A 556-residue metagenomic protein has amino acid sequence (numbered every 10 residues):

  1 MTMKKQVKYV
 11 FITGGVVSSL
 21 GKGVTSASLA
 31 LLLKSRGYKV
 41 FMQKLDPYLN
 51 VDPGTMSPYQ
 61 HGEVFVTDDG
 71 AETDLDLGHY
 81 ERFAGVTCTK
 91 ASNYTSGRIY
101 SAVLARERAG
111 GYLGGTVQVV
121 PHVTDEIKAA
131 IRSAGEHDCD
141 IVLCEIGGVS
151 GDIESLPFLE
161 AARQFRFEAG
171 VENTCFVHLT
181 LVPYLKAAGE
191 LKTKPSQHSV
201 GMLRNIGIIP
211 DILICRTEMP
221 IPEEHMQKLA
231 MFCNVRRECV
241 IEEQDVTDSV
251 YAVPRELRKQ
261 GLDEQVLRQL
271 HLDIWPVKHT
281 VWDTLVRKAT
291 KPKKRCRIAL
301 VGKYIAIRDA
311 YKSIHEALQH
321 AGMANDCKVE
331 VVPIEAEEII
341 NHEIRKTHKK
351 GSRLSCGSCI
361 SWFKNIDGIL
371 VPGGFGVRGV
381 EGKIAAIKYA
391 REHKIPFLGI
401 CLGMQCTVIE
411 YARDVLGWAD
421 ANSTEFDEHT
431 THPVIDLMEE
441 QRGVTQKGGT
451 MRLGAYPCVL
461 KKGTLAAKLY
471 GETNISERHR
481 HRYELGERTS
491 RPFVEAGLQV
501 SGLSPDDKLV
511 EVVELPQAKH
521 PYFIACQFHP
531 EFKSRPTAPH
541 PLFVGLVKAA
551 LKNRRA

Functional and structural regions predicted by a protein language model:
M1-E330, A336-H342, L354-G368, F375-G376 (+3 more regions): Flexible phosphate-sensing "switch/lid" loops adjacent to ATP/NTP-binding sites across phosphate-transfer
G14, K44, T217, L300-K303 (+11 more regions): Active-site proximal loops enriched in glycine and acidic residues that flank catalytic Cys/His/Asp and coordinate
L20-G23, A27-L31, S35, W362-P457 (+3 more regions): Cysteine-nucleophile active-site neighborhood
T55-P58, Q227-K228, A412-V415, P516-A518: Short low-complexity, flexible loop/linker segments enriched in glycine and/or proline with clustered acidic
L113-T124, Y304, G373-V380, M451 (+3 more regions): Short acidic-aromatic active-site loops that bind/stabilize oxyanions
K288-P292, I360, F426, K447-T450 (+2 more regions): Replace "in large, NTP-powered and nucleic-acid-processing enzymes" with "in large, NTP-powered factors and other
R345-H348: Intrinsically disordered, low-complexity repeat/linker tracts enriched for polar/charged residues
L453, P457, K461-A556: C-terminal and late-domain segments of enzyme folds
